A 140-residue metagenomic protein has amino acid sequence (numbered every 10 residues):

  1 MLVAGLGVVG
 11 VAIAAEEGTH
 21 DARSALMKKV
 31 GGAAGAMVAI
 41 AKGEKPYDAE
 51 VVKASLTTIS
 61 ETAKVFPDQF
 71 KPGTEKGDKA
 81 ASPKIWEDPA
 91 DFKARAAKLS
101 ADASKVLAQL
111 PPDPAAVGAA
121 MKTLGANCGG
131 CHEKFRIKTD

Functional and structural regions predicted by a protein language model:
M1-V8: Bacterial N-terminal signal peptides
V8, K122-G125: Processing junctions and N-termini across compartments
V8-A14: Sec/Tat signal peptide C-region and signal peptidase I cleavage site
E16-T123, D140: Extracytoplasmic c-type cytochrome modules immediately beyond a signal peptide or single-pass transmembrane anchor
L124-F135: The canonical Cys-X-X-Cys-His
